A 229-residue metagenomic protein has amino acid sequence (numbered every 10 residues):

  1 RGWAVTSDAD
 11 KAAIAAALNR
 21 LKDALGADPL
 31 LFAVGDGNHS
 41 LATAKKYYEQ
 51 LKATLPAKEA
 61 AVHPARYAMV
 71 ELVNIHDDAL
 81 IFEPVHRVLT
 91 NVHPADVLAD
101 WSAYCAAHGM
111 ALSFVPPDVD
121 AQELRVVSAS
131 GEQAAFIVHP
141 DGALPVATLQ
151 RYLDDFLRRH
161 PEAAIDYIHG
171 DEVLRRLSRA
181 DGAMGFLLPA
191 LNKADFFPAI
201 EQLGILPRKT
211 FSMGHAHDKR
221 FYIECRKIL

Functional and structural regions predicted by a protein language model:
R1-L229: Surface-exposed, charge/polar-rich loops and edge strands
